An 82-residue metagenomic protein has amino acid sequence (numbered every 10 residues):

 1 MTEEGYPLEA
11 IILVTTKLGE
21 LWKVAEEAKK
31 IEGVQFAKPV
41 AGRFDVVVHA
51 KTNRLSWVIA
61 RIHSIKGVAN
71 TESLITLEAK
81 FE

Functional and structural regions predicted by a protein language model:
M1-E82: A compositional/biophysical signature of low hydrophobicity enriched in polar/charged and small residues
